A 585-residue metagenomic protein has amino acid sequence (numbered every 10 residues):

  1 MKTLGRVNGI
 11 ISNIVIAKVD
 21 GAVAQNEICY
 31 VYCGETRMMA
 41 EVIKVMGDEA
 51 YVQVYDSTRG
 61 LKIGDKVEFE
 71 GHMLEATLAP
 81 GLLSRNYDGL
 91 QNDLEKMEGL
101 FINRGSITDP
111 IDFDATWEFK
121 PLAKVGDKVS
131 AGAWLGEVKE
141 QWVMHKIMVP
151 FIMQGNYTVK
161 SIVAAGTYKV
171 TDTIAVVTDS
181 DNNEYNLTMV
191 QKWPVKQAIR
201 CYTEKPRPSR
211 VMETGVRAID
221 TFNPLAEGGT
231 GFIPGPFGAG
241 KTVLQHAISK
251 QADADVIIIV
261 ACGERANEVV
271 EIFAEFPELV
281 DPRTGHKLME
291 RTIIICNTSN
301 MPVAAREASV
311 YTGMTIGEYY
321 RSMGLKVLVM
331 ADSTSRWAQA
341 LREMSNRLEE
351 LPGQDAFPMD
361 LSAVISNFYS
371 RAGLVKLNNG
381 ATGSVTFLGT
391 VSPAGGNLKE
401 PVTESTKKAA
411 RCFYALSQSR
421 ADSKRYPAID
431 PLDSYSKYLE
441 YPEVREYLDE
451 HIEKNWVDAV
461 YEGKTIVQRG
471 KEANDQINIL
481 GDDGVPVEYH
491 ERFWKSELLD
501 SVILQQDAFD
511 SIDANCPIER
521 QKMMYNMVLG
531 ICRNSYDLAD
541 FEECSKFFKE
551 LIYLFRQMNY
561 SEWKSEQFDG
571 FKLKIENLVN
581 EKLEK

Functional and structural regions predicted by a protein language model:
M1-N103: N-terminal accessory targeting/assembly segments
V15-I16, M38-M39, A50, G60-L61 (+12 more regions): Short beta-strands and strand-coil junctions in structured, solvent-facing domains, enriched
V19, C33, E70-G71, L90 (+4 more regions): Conserved "cap/hinge" positions at secondary-structure junctions
I43-E49, P80-Q91, W142-G166, E184-I199: Short, compositionally biased
V54, R59, E118-K128, V159-T167: Short histidine-centered loop motifs in beta-beta connectors
G99-A133, E137-W142, K146-I152, K169-G229 (+3 more regions): P-loop NTPase nucleotide-binding/switch module
T221-F222, G228-L551, K564: P-loop NTPase catalytic core
A539-K585: C-terminal amphipathic alpha-helical interaction region
